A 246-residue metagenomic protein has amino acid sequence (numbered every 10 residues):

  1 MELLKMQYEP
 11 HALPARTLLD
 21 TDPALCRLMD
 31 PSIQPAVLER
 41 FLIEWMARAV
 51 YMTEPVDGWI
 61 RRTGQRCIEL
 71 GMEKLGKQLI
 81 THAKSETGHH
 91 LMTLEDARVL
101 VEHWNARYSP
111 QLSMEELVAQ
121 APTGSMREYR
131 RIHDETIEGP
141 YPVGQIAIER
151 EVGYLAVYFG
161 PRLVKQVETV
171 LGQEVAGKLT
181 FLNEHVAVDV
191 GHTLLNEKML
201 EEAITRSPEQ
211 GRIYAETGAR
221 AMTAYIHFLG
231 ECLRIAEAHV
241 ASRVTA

Functional and structural regions predicted by a protein language model:
M1-A246: Non-heme di-metal
